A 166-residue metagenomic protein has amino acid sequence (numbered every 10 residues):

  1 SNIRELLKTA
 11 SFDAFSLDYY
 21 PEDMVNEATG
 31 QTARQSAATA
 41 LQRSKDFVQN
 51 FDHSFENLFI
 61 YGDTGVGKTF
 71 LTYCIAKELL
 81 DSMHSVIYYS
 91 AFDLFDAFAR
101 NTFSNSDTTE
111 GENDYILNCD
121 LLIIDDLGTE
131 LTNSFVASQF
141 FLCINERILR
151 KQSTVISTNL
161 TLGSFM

Functional and structural regions predicted by a protein language model:
S1-T9: Interdomain "pre-motor" coupling segment immediately N-terminal to P-loop NTPase/helicase cores
A14-L58: Pre-Walker A (pre-P-loop) alpha-helix and adjacent loop at the N terminus of AAA/AAA+ ATPase modules, a conserved
N50-H53, L79-D81, D114-L117, N145-R150: Conserved catalytic network of the ASCE P-loop NTPase/AAA+ motor domain
S54-T72: Walker A/P-loop nucleotide-binding motif
E56, H84-S85, N118-L121, R150-I156: Loop/turn-to-beta-strand initiation segments
C74, E78: Active-site signature of alpha/beta-hydrolase-fold catalytic machinery across serine- and Asp/Cys-nucleophile hydrolases
L79-L122: AAA+/P-loop NTPase substrate/partner-engagement loops
F95-N101, L127-M166: Replace "adjacent to P-loop NTPase cores in ATP/GTP-dependent enzymes" with "adjacent to NTP-binding cores
